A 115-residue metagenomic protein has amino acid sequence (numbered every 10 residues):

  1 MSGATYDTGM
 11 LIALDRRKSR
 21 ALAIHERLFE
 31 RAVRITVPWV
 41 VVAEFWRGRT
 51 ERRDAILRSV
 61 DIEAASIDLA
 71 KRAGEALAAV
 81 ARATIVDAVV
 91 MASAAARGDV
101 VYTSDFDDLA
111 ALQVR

Functional and structural regions predicted by a protein language model:
M1-T36, E44-D61: Short, well-structured N-terminal submotif of metal-dependent ribonuclease cores
T5, Y102-T103: Generic enzyme active-site microenvironment
G9, K71, A88-V89, D107: Active-site phosphate/pyrophosphate-handling residues
V40-A43, D61-V80, F106: Acidic catalytic patch
D54-L57, D107-R115: Short loop/helix-cap segments at secondary-structure boundaries that form the rim of catalytic
T84-V100: Acidic, metal-associated active-site segment
